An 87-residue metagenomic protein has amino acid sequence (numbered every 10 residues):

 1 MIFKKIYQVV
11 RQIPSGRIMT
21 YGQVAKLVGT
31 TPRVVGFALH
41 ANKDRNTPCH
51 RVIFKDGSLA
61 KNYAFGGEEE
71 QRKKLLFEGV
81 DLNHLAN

Functional and structural regions predicted by a protein language model:
M1-N87: Nucleic acid-binding interface residues in structured DNA/RNA-binding domains, emphasizing the DNA-engaging scaffolds
